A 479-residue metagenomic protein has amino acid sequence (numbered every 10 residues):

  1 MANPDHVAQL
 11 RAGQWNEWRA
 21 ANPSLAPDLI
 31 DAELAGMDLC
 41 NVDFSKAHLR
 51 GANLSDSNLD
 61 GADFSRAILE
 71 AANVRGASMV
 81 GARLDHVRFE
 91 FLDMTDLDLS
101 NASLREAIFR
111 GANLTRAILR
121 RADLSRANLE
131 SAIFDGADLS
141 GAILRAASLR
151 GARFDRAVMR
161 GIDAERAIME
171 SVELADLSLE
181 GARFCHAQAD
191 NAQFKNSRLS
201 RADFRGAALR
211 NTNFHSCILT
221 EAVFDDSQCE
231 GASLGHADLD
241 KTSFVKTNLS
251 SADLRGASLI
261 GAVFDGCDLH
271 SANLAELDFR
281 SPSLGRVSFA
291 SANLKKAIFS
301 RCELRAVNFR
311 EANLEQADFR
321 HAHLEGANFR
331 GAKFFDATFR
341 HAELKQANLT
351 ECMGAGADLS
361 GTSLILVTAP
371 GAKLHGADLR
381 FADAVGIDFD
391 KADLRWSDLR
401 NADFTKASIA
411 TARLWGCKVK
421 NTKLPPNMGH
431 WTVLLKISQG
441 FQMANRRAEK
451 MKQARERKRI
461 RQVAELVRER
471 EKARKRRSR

Functional and structural regions predicted by a protein language model:
P4-L10, Q14-E456: Tandem repeat scaffolds
R446-R461, E465-K472, R476: Basic, mixed-charge low-complexity alpha-helical segments
